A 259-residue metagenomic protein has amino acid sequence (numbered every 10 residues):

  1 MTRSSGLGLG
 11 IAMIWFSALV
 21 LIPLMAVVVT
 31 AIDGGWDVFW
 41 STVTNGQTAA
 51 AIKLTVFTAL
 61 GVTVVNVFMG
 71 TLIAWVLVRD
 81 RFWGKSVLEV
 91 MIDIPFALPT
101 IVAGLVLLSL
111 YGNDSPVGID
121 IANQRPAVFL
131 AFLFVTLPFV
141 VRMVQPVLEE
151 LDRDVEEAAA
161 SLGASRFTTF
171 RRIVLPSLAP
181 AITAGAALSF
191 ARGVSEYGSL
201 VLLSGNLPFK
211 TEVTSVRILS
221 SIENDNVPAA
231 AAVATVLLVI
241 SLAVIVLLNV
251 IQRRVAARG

Functional and structural regions predicted by a protein language model:
M1-T2, D37-F39, G61-I92, L105-G112 (+3 more regions): Transmembrane-helix boundary motif in ABC transporter permease subunits
T2, G6, V27-V64, V76-D80 (+1 more regions): Periplasmic/extracellular loop-to-transmembrane helix junction in inner-membrane transport proteins
R3, L7-I11, I22, Q145-A160 (+3 more regions): C-terminal transmembrane helix and the adjacent membrane-cytosol boundary/short C-terminal tail of inner/organellar
G10-W15, V64, I94, L98 (+3 more regions): Transmembrane alpha-helices
A18, K53, F57-M69, I73 (+6 more regions): Hydrophobic alpha-helical transmembrane segments of multipass integral membrane proteins, especially permease/channel
W36-T44, A49, G84, A103-F134 (+2 more regions): Membrane-interfacial helix termini and adjacent extracytoplasmic/periplasmic loops of multi-pass transporters
G46, V201-V246: Interhelical loop and adjacent transmembrane-helix boundary motif in polytopic membrane transport permeases
F57, W83-E89, R125-A127, L151-A184: Amphipathic cytosolic juxtamembrane alpha-helices at the membrane-cytosol interface of multi-pass membrane transporters
